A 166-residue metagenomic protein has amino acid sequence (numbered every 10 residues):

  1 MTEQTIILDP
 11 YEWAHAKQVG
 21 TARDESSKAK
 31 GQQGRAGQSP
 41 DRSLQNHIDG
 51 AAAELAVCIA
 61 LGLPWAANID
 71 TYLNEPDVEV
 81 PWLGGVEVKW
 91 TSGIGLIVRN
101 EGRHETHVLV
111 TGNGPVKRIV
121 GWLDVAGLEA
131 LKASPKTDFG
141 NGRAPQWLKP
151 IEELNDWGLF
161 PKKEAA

Functional and structural regions predicted by a protein language model:
M1-W82, V88-A166: Nucleic-acid endonuclease domains
